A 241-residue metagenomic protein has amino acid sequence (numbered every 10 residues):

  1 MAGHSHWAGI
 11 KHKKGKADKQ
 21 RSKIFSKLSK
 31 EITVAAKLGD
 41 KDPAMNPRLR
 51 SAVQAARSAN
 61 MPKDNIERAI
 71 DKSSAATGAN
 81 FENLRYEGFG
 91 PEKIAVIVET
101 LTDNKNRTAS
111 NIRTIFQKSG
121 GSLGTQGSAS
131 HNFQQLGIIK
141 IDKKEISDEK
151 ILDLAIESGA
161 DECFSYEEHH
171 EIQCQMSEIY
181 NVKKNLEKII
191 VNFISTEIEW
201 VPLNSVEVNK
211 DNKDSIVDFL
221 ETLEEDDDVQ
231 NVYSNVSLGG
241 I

Functional and structural regions predicted by a protein language model:
M1-G124, A129-I138, E178: N-terminal cationic and glycine-rich segments that engage phosphates or anionic surfaces
I138-I241: Positively charged, low-complexity, intrinsically disordered RNA-binding extensions
